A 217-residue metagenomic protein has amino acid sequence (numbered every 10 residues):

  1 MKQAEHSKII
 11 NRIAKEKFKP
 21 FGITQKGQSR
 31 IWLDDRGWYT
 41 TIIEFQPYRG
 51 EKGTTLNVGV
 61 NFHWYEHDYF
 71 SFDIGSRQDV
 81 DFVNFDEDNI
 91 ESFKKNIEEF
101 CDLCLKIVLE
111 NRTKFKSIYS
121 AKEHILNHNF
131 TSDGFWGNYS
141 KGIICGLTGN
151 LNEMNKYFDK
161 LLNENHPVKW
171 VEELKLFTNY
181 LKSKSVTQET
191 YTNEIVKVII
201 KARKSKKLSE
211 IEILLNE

Functional and structural regions predicted by a protein language model:
Q3, L33-E217: Intrinsically disordered, low-complexity regulatory regions enriched in serine/threonine/proline and acidic residues
Q3-Q25: Amphipathic alpha-helical segments
K26-L33: Long, charged, glycine-rich C-terminal linkers/tails
